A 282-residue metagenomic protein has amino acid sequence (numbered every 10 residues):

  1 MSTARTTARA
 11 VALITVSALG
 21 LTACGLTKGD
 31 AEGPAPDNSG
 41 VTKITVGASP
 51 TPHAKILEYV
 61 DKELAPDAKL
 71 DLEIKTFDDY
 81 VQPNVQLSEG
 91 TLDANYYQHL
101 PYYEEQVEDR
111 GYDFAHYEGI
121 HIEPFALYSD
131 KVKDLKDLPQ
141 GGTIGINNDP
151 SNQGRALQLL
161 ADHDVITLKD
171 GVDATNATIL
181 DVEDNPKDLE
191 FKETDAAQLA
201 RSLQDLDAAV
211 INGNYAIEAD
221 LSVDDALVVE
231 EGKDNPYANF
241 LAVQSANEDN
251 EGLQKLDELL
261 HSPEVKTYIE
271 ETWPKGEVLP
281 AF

Functional and structural regions predicted by a protein language model:
A18-A23: C-terminal motif of bacterial Sec signal peptides marking the signal peptidase cleavage site
G25-K28: Bacterial signal peptide processing site
K43, P50-D71, Q82, Q86: Short, polar/charged alpha-helical segment
I74-V85, D173-R201: Short helix-initiation/N-cap motifs at beta->coil->alpha
S88-Q98, G142, V165, K187-L189 (+1 more regions): Alpha-to-beta junction loops
E105-Y117, V132, D205, V210 (+1 more regions): Ligand-binding "clamshell"
P124-K136, A238-N250: A bilobed periplasmic-binding-protein/Venus flytrap-type ligand-binding module shared by bacterial periplasmic
N152-A161, L260-P280: Periplasmic-binding protein-like
